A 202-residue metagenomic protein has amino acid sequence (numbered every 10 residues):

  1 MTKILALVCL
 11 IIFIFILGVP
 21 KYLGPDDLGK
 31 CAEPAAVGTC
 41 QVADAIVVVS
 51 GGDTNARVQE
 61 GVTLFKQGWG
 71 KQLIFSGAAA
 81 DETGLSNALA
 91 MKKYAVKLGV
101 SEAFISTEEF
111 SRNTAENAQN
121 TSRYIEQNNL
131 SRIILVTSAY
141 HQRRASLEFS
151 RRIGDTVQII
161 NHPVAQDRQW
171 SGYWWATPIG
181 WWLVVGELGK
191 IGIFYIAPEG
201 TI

Functional and structural regions predicted by a protein language model:
M1-T2, G180: Hydrophobic, aromatic-rich alpha-helical transmembrane segments and their membrane-interface anchor motifs
K3-V19: Hydrophobic membrane-insertion alpha-helices, especially the h-region of bacterial N-terminal signal peptides
A6, I125-N128, W181: Juxtamembrane/interface motifs at transmembrane-helix termini
G18-A176: A structural signal for short, hydrophobic/glycine-enriched beta-strand patches
A176-I202: A transmembrane-helix-recognition feature enriched in membrane-embedded lipid enzymes and envelope glyco-/phospholipid
